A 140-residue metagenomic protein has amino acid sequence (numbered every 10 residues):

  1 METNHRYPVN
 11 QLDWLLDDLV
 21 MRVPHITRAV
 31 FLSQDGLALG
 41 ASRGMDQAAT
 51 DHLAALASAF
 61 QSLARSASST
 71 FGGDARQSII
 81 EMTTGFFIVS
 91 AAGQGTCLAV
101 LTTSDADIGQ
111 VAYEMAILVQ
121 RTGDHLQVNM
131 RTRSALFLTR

Functional and structural regions predicted by a protein language model:
M1-R28, D35-R140: Acidic, low-complexity cytosolic segments
